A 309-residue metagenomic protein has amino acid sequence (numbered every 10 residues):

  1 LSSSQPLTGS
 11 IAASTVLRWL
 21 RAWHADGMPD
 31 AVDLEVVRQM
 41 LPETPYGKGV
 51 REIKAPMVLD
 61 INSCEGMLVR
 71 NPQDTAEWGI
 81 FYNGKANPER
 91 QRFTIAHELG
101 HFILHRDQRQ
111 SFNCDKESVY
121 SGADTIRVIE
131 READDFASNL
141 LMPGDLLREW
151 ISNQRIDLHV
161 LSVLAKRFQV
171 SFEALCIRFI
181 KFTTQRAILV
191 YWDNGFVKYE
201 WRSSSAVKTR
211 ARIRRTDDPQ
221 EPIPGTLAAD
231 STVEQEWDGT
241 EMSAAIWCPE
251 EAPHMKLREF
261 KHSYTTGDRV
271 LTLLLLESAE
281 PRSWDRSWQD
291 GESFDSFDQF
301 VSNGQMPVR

Functional and structural regions predicted by a protein language model:
L1-R309: Active-site hotspot residues in diverse enzymes, especially metal/ion-binding acidic/histidine motifs
